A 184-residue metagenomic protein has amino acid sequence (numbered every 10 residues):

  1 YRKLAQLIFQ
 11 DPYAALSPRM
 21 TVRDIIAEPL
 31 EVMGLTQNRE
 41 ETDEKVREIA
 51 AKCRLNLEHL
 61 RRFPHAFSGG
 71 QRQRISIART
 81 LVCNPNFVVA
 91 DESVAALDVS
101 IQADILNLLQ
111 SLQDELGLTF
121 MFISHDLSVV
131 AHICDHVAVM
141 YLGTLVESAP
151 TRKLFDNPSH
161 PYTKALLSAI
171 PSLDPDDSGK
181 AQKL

Functional and structural regions predicted by a protein language model:
E31-G34, E40-E58, L167-S168: Conserved ABC ATPase "signature" region
F63-F67, Q71: Conserved ABC ATPase signature
N84: Conserved catalytic motifs of ABC-family nucleotide-binding domains
V130-H132: A short, surface-exposed alpha-helical micro-motif characterized by mixed small hydrophobic and charged/polar residues
H136, S148: Short, glycine/charged-rich "phosphate-handling" switch motifs in NTP-dependent and phosphotransfer domains
P150-L184: Short catalytic/signature loops enriched in Gly
